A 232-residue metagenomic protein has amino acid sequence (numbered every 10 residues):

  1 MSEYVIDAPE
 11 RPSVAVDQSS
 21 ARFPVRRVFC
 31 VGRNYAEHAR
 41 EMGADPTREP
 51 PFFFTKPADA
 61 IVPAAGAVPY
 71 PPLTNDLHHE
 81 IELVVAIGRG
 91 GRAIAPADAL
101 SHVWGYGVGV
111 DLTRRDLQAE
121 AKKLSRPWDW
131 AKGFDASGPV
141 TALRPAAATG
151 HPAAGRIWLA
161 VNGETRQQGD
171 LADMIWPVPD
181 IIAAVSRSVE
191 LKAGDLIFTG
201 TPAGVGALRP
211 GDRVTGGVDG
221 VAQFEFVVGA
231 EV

Functional and structural regions predicted by a protein language model:
M1-S188, K192, L196, G204-V232: Catalytic-core "active-site belt" of small-molecule-metabolizing enzymes, emphasizing His/Asp/Glu-rich regions
T201: Switch II (G3) loop of P-loop NTPases
